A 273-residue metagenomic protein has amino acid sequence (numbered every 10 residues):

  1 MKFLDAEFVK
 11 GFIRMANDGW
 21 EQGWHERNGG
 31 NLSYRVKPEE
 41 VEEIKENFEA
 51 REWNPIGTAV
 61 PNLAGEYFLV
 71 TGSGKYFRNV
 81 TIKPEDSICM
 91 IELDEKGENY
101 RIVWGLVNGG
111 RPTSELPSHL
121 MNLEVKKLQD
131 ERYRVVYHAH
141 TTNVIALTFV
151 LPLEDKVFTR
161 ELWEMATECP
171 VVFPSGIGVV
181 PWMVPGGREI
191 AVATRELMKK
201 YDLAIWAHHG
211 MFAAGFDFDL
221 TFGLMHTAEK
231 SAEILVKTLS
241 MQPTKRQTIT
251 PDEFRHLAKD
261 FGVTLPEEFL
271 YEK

Functional and structural regions predicted by a protein language model:
M1-K273: Glycine-rich flexible loops
